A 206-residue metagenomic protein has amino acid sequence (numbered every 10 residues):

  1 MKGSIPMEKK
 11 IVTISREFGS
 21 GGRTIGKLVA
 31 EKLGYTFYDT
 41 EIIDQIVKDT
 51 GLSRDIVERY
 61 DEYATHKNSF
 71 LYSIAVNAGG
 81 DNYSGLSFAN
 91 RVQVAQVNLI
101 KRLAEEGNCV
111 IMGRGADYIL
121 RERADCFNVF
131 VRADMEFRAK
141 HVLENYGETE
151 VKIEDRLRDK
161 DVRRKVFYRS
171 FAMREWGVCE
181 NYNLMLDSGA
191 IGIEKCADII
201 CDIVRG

Functional and structural regions predicted by a protein language model:
M1-P6: Short, Lys/Arg-enriched N-terminal segments with co-localized hydrophobic residues within the first ~10-30 amino acids
E8-R16, G107: Pre-Walker A (Motif I) flank of P-loop NTPase domains
I14-K27: Glycine-rich phosphate-binding P-loop
T36-V47: Short beta-strand-centered segment that lines the nucleotide-binding/catalytic pocket of NTP-utilizing
V47-N108: ATP-dependent small-molecule kinase phosphotransfer cores that center on conserved nucleotide phosphate-binding segments
K67-S73, T149-E194: Small-molecule kinase domains that catalyze NTP-dependent phosphoryl transfer to phosphate-bearing small molecules
L103, I119-E122: RNA pseudouridine synthases
E122-N145, E150-K160: Conserved phosphate-donor/acceptor-positioning beta-strand/loop module used by diverse small-molecule
